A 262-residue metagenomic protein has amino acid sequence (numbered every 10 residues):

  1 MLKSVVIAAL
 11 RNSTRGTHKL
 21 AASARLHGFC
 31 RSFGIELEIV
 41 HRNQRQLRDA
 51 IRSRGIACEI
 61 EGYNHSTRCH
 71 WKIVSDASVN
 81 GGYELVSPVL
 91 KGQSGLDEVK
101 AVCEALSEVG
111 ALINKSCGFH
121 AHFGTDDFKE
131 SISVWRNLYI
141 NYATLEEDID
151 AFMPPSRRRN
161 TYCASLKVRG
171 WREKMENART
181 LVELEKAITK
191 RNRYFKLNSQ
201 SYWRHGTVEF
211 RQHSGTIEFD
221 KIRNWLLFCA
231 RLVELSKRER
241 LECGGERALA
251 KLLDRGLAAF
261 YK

Functional and structural regions predicted by a protein language model:
L2-L112, D126-K262: C-terminal accessory/tail domains of diverse enzymes
G118: Exposed beta-strand and adjacent loop surfaces of beta-rich binding modules that mediate intermolecular recognition
